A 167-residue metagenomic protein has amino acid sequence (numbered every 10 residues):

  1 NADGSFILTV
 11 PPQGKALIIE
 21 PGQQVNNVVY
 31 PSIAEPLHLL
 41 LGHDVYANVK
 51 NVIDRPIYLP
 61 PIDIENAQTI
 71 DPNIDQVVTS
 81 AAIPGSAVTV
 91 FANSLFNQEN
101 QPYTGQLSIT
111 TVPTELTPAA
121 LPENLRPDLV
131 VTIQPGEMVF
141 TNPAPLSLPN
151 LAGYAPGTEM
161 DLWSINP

Functional and structural regions predicted by a protein language model:
A2-S5: Short, solvent-exposed loop/turn segments in extracellular or other extracytoplasmic domains
I7-I18, L151: Short Pro-Gly-centered beta-turn/loop motif in secreted/extracellular proteins
I7-T9, Y58, T89, S108 (+1 more regions): Generic structural detector for well-ordered beta-strands
Q13-N27, P31, G157-S164: Short, well-structured beta-strand segments enriched in hydrophobic/aromatic residues within extracellular or lumenal
Q23-V52: Structured interaction patches on ligand/partner-binding surfaces of diverse proteins
G42-N73: Low-complexity, Pro/Ser/Thr- and charge-rich linker/hinge segments at domain boundaries
P61-G85, T110-P167: Proteolytic processing hotspots in large secreted/extracellular or virion-associated proteins and select intracellular
S80-T104, P149-A152: Proline-anchored loop/turn motifs at beta-strand termini and strand-loop-strand connectors
